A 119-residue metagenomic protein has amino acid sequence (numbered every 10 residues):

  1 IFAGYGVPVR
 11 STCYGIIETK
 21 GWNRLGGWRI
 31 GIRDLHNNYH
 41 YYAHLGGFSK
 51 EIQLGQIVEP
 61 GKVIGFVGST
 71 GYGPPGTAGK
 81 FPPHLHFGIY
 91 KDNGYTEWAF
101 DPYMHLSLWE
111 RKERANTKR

Functional and structural regions predicted by a protein language model:
F2, R33-L35, Y90-D92: A generic structural motif
G4-Y5, E51: Short, small/polar residue-rich loop motifs at catalytic or cofactor-binding pockets
G6-V7, W22-N23, D92-G94: Short polar/acidic secondary-structure junctions
V9-S11, G15-I17, G55-T70: A structural signal for short beta-strand/turn segments enriched in small hydrophobics and glycine
S11-Q53, P75-H84: Zn2+-dependent peptidoglycan hydrolase active-site motif and core
R24, G46, T70, P102-Y103: A generic structural motif
Q53-E59, K80-R119: Acidic, glycine-rich catalytic/binding loops that coordinate metals and/or anionic ligands
